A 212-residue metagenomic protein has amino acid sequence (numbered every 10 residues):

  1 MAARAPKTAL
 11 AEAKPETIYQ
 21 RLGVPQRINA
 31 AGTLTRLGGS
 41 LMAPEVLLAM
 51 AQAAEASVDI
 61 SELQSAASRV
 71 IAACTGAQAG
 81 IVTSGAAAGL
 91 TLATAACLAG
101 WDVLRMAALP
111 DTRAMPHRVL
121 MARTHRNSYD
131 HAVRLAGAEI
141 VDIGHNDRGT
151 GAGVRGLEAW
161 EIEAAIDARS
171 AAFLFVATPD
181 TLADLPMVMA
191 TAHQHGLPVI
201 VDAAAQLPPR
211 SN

Functional and structural regions predicted by a protein language model:
M1-A11: N-terminal export signals
K14-L37, L41, S68-V82, A87-N212: Conserved PLP-enzyme active-site core in the AAT-like
I28-A66: A glycine-/small-polar-enriched, mobile loop at the entrance of the PLP active site in fold-type I
